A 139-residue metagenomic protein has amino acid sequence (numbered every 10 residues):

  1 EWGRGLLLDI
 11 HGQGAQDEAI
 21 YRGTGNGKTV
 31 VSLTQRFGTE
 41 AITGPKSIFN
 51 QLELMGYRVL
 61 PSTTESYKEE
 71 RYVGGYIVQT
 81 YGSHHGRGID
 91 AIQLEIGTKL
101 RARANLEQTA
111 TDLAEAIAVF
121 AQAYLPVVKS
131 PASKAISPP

Functional and structural regions predicted by a protein language model:
E1-R103: Catalytic cores of processing enzymes, dominated by hydrolases/peptidases, characterized by acidic/His-rich
A102-P139: His/Asp/Glu-rich mid-to-C-terminal helical/loop segments that flank catalytic regions of hydrolases
